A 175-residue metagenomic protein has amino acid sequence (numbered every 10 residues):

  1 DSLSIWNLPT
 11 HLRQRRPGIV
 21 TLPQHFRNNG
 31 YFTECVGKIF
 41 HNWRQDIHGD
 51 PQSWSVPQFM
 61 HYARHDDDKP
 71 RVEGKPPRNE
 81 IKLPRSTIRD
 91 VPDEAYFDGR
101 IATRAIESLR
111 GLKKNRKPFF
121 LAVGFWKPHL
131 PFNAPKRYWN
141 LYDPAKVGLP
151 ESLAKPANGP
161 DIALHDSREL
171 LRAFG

Functional and structural regions predicted by a protein language model:
D1-G175: Formylglycine-dependent sulfatase
